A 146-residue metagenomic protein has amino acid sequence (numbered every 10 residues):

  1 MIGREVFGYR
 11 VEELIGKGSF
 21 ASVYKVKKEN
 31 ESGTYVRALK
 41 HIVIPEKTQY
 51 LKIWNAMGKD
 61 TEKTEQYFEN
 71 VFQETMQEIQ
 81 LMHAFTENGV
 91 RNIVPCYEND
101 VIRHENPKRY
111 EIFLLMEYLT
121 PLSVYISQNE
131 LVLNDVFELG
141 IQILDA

Functional and structural regions predicted by a protein language model:
M1-V11: A short, low-complexity linker immediately N-terminal to eukaryotic Hanks-type protein kinase catalytic domains
E12-S19, V23: Protein kinase glycine-rich loop
Y24-K25, G33-D60: Glycine-rich ATP phosphate-binding loop
W54-T86: AlphaC helix of the eukaryotic protein kinase fold
P95-Y110: Short beta-strand micro-motifs within the conserved protein kinase catalytic domain, predominantly in the N-lobe
N106-P121: Conserved short submotifs of the Hanks-type protein kinase catalytic core that shape the nucleotide-binding pocket
L122-V132: AlphaC helix of the protein kinase catalytic domain
L139-G140: Activation segment signature within eukaryotic-like protein kinase domains
